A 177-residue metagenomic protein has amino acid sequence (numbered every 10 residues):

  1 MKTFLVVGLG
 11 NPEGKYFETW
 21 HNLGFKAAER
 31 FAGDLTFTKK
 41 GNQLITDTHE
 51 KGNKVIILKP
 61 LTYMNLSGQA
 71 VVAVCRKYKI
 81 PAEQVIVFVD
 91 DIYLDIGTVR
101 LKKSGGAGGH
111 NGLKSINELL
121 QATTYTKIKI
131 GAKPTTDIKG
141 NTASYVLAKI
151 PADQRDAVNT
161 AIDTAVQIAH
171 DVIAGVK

Functional and structural regions predicted by a protein language model:
M1-S104, K114, E118-K129, T135-N141 (+2 more regions): Nucleotide and nucleotide-moiety/phosphate-recognizing core
G109-G112: Hydrophobic alpha-helical segments within soluble ligand-binding/sensing domains
